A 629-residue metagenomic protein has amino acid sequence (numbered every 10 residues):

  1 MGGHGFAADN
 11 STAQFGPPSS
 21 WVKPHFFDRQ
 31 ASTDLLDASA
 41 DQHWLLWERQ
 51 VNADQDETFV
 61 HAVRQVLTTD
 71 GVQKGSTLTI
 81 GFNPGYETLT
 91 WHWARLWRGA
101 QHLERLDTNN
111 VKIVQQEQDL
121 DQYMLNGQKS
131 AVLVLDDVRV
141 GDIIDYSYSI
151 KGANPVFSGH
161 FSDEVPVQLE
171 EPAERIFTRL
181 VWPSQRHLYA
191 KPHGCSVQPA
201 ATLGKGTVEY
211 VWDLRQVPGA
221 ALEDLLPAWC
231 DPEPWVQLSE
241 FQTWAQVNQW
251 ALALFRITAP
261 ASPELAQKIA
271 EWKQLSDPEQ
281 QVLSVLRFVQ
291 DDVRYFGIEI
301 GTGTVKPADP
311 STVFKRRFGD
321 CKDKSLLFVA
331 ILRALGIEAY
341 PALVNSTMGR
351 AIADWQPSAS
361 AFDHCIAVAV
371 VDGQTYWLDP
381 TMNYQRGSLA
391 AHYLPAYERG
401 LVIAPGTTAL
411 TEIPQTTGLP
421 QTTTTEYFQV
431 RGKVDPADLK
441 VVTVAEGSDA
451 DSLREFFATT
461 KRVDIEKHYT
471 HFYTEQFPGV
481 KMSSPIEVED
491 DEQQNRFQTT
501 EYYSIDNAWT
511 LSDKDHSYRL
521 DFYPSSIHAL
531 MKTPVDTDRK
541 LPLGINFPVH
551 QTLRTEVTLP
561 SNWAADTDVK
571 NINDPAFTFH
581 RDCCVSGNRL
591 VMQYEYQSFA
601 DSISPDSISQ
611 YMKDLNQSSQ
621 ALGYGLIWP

Functional and structural regions predicted by a protein language model:
M1-G5: C-terminal segment of classical bacterial N-terminal signal peptides
A8-P629: A sensor for short, sequence-defined functional sites
